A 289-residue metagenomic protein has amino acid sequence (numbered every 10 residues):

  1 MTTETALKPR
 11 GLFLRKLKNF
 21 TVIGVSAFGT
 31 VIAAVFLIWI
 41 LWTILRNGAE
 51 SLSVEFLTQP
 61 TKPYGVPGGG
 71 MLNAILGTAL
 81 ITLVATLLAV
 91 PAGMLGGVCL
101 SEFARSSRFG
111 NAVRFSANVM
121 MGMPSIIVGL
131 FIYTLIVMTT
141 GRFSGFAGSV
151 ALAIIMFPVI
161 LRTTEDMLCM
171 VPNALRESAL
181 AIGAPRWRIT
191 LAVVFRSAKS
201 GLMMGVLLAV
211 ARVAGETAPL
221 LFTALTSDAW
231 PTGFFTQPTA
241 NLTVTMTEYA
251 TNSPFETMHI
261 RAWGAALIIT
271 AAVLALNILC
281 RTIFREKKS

Functional and structural regions predicted by a protein language model:
M1-I32, C280-S289: Transmembrane alpha-helical segments of polytopic membrane transport and secretion proteins
Y64, L220-A271: Interhelical loop and adjacent transmembrane-helix boundary motif in polytopic membrane transport permeases
G69-C99, V206: Transmembrane alpha-helix signature in integral membrane proteins
A85-A117, M138, C280-E286: Transmembrane-helix boundary motif in ABC transporter permease subunits
T86, R186-A224: Transmembrane alpha-helices
A92, R105-F109, P172, R176-M204: Amphipathic cytosolic juxtamembrane alpha-helices at the membrane-cytosol interface of multi-pass membrane transporters
L100, A104, E165, C169 (+2 more regions): C-terminal transmembrane helix and the adjacent membrane-cytosol boundary/short C-terminal tail of inner/organellar
N118-I154: Generic hydrophobic transmembrane alpha-helix motif, especially the helices
